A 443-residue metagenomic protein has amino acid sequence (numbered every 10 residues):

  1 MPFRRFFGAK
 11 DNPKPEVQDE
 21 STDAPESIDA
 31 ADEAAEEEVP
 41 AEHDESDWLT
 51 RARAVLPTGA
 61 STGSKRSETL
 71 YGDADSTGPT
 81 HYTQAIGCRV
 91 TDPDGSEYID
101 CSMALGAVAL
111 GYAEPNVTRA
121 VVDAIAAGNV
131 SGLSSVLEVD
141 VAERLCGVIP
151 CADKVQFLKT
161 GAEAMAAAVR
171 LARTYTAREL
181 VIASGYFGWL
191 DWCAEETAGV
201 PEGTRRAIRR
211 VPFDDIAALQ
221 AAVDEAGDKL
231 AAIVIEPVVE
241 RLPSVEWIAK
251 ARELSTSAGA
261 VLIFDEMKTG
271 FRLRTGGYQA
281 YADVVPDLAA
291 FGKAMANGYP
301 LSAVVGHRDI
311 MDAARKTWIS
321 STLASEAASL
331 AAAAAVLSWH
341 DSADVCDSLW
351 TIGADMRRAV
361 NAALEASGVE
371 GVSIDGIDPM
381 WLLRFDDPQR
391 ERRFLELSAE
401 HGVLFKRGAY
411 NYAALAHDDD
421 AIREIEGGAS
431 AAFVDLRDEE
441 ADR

Functional and structural regions predicted by a protein language model:
E20-D29, D341-A343, T351, E400-R443: PLP-dependent enzyme catalytic core of the Aspartate aminotransferase-like
E38-Q84: Active-site-adjacent loop/helix segments that line or gate small-molecule/cofactor pockets in enzymes
E97-Y175: Glycine-rich loop-to-alpha-helix module at the N-terminal edge of alpha/beta enzyme cores
D140-A232, A354: PLP-dependent aspartate aminotransferase-fold enzymes
A221, P237-A258: Active-site core of PLP-dependent enzymes with the aminotransferase class I/II
D283-A313, S325-A332: Active-site PLP attachment segment
V336-N361: Structural signature of PLP-dependent enzymes
G353-E396: Conserved PLP-binding catalytic core of the aspartate aminotransferase-like
